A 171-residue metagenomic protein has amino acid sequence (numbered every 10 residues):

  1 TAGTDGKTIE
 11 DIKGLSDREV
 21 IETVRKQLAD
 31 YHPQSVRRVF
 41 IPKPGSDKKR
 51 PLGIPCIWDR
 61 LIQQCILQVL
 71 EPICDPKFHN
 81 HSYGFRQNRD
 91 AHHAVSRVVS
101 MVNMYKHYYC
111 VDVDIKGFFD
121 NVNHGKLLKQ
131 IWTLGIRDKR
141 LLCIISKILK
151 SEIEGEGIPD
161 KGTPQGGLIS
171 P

Functional and structural regions predicted by a protein language model:
T1-I21: Non-catalytic, polymerase-adjacent accessory regions of viral genome-replication enzymes
D5-K7, L52, K116, L168: Alpha-helical hydrophobic packing sites
T8-L15, A29, K49-L61, S82-R89: Short coil/turn segments at secondary-structure boundaries
L15, R60, P72-I73, N121 (+1 more regions): Residues at alpha-helix boundaries and the short loops/turns that link adjacent helices
V20-T23, Q27-L28, H32-V39, K77-H81 (+2 more regions): Conserved polymerase palm-domain catalytic core
K49-F78, K161-P171: Conserved pre-motif C helix in the palm subdomain of viral-like polymerases
